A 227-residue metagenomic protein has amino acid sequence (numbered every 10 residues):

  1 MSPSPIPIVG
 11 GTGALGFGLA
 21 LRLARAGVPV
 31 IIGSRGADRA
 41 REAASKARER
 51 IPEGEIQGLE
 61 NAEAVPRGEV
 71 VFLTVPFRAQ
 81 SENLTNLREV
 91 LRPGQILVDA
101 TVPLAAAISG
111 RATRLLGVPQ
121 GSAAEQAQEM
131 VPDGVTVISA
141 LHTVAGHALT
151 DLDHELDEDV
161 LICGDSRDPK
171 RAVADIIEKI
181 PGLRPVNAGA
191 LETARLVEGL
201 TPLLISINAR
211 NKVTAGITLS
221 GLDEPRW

Functional and structural regions predicted by a protein language model:
M1-K46, K179: NAD(P)+-binding Rossmann beta1-loop-alpha1 motif at the extreme N-terminus of oxidoreductases
S2-P5, G94, D157: Phosphate-coordination loops involved in phosphoryl transfer and adenosine-cofactor binding
R50-I96, P103-G110: Rossmann-like NAD(P)-binding element
R50-Q57, D133-T136, L183: A short helix-to-beta-strand connector/capping loop
A79, T101-L104, V144-A145, S166 (+1 more regions): Glycine-rich beta-alpha junction loops
R111-Q120, D151-D168: Short beta-strand and adjoining strand-loop segment in the mid-core of the Rossmann-like NAD(P)-dependent dehydrogenase
V135-V144: Conserved beta-loop-beta element that borders a ligand/cofactor-binding pocket
E158-W227: Active-site-lining helix/loop region of Rossmann-like oxidoreductase modules
